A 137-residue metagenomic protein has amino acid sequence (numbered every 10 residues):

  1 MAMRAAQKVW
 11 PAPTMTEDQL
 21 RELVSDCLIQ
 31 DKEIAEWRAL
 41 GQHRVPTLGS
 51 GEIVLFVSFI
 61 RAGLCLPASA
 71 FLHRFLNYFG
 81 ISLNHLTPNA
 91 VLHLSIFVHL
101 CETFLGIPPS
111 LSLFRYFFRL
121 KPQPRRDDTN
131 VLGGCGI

Functional and structural regions predicted by a protein language model:
M1-I137: Residue-register detector that marks a fixed positional context within folded domains
